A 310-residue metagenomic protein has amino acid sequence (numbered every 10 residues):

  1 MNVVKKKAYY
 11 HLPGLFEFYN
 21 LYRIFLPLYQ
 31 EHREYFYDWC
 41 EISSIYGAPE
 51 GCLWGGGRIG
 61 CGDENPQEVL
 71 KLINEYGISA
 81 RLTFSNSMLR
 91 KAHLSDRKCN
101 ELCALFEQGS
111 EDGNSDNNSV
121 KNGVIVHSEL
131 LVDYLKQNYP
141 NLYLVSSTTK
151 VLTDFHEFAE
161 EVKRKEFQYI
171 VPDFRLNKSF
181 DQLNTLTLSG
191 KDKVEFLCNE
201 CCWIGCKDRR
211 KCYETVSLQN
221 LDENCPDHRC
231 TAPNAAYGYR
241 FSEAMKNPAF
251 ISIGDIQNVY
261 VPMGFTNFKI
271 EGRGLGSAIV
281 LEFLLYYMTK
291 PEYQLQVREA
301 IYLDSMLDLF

Functional and structural regions predicted by a protein language model:
N2-E157, E161, E166-F310: Active-site pocket-lining/capping segments in soluble small-molecule metabolic enzymes
